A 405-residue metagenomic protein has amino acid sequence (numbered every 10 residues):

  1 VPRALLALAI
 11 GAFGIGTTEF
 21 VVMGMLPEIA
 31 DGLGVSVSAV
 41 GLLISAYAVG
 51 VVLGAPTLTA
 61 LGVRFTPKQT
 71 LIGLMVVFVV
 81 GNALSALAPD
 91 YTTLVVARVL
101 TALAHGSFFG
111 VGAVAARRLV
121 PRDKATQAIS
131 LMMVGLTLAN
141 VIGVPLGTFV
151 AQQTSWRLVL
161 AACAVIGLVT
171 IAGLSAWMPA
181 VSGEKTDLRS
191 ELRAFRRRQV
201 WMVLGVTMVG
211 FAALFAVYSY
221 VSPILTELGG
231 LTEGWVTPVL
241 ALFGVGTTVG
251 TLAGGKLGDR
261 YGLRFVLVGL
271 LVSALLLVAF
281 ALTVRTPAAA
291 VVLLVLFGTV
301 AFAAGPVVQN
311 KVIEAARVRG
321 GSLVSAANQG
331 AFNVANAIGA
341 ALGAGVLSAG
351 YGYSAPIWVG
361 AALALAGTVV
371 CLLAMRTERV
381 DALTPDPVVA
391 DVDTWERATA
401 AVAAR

Functional and structural regions predicted by a protein language model:
L6, V77-L84, T92-T101, A288-L296: Paired small-residue
G34, T66, L87-T93, G230 (+1 more regions): Helix-breaking motifs and short loop linkers at transmembrane-helix boundaries and internal kinks in secondary membrane
L53-T92: Conserved MFS/SLC helix-loop-helix module at the cytosolic interface between two early adjacent transmembrane helices
A55-P67, G250-G262, L347: Helix-to-loop junctions at the C-terminal end of transmembrane segments in multipass secondary transporters
A97-L136: Cytoplasmic helix-loop-helix junction between adjacent transmembrane helices in 12-TM secondary transporters
S107-V120, A303-R317: Intracellular juxtamembrane helix-capping segments at the cytosolic ends of symmetry-related transmembrane helices
A164-E184, V370-M375: C-terminal membrane-cytosol helix-exit motif in multi-pass small-molecule transporters
A315-Y351, G360: A late C-terminal transmembrane helix in Major Facilitator Superfamily
